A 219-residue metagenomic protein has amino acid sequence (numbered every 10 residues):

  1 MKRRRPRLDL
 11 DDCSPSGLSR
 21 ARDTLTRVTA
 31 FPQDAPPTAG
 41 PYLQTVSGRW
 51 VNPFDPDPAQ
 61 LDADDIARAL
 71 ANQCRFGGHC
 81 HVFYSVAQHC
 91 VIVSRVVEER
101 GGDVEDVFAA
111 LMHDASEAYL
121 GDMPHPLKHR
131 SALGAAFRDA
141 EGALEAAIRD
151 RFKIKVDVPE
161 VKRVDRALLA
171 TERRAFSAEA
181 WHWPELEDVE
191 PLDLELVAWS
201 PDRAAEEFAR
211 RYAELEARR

Functional and structural regions predicted by a protein language model:
K2-R219: Metal-dependent phosphohydrolase cores
